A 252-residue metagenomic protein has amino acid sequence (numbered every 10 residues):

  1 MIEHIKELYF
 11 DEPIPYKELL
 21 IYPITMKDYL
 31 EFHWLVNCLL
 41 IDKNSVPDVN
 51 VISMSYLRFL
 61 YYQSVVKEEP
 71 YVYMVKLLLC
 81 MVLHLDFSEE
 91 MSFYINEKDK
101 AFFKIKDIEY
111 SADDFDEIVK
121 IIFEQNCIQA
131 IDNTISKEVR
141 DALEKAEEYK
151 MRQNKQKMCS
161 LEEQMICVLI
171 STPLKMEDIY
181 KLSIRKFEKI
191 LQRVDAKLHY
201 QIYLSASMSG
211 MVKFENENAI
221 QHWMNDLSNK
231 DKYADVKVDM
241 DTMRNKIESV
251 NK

Functional and structural regions predicted by a protein language model:
M1-L57, K120-S207: An amphipathic, hydrophobic-aromatic interaction surface with interspersed Lys/Arg that forms lipid/phosphate-bearing
F10-K17, I95, S249-K252: Short linear sequence motif anchored by a di-proline
L20-Y110: Extended cationic-aromatic binding surfaces that line active-site or macromolecule-binding grooves and engage
N37, N44, N50, N96 (+8 more regions): Detector for Asparagine
N50, K67-V72, I108-F115, Y180 (+2 more regions): Intrinsic-disorder-associated interaction segments
M74-N154: Hydrophobic, aromatic-lined core segments that form the binding pocket/scaffold for planar heteroaromatic ligands
C80-S88, K120-C127, I170-P173, A196-H199 (+3 more regions): Generic surface-pattern signal
K181-K252: Alpha-helical oligomerization segments
